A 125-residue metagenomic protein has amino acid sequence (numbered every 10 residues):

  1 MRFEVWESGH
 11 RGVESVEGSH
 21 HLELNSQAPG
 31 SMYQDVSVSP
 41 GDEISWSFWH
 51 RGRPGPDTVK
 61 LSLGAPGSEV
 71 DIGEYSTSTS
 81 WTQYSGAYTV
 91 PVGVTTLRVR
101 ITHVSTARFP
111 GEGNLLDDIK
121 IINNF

Functional and structural regions predicted by a protein language model:
M1-E23, Q27: Extracellular glycan-recognition surfaces and repeat-rich motifs
H21, D35, D117-D118: Extracellular/lumenal ectodomain signal focusing on beta-strand-rich modules and carbohydrate-recognition contexts
L24-G41, Y84-S85: Short beta-strands within extracellular/lumenal beta-sheet-rich domains
P29, S105-N124: Extracellular carbohydrate recognition
M32, W46, P54-A65: Beta-strand acidic-aromatic groove motif in beta-rich domains, primarily in extracellular
S39-G41, R51-G55: Short solvent-exposed strand-capping/beta-turn motif centered on an Asx-Ser/Thr pair
I44-H50, G86, T95-S105, I119: Extracellular beta-strand-rich recognition modules
P66-T96, T106-F109: Extracellular carbohydrate recognition and processing domains and analogous Trp-centered ligand-binding platforms
